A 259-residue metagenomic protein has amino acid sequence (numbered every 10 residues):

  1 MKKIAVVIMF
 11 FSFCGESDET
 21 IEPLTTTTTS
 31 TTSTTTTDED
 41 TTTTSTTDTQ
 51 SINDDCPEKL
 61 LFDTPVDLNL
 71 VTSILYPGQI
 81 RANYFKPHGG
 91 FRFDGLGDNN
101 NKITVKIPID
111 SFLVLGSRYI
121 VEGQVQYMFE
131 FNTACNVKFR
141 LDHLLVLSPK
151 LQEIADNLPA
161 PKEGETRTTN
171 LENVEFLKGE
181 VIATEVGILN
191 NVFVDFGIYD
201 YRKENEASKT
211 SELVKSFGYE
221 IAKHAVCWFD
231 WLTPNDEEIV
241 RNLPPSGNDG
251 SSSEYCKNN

Functional and structural regions predicted by a protein language model:
M1-V7: Sec-dependent signal peptide recognition, specifically the positively charged N-region followed immediately by
A5, G15-P23, E254-N259: N-terminal secretion targeting segments of exported proteins
V6, F13, M128-E130: A general secondary-structure boundary signal
F11-C56: Bacterial Sec-dependent N-terminal signal peptides
G15-D18, S117, V186: Activation segment
D48-M128, N132-C135, E172-V181, K223-N259: Surface-exposed, glycine-biased beta-strand/turn segments
P108-T168, F193-D195: Zn2+-dependent peptidoglycan hydrolase active-site motif and core
D142, E153-D156, E163-E180, T184-N259: Acidic, glycine-rich catalytic/binding loops that coordinate metals and/or anionic ligands
